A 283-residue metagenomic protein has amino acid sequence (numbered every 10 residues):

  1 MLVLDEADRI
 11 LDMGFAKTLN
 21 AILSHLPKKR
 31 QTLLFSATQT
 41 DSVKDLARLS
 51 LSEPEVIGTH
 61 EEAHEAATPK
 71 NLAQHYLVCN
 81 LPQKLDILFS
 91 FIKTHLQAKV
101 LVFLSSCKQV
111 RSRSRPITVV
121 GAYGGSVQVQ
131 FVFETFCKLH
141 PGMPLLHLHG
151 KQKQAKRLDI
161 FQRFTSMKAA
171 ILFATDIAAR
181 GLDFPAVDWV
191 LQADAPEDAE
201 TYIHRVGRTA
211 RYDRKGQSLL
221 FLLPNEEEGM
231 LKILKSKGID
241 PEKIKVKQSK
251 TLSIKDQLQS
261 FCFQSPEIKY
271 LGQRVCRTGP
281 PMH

Functional and structural regions predicted by a protein language model:
M1, L101, A170-I171, W189: Short, Asp-centered acidic motifs that coordinate Mg2+ and/or phosphate in catalytic or ligand-binding sites
M1-L158, Q162-T165, P224, D240-F263: Interdomain coupling/hinge region of P-loop NTPase helicase/AAA+ cores
E6, T175, A186, A193-D194 (+1 more regions): Walker B catalytic acidic pair
D8-L11, A178-A179, D188: Catalytic acidic motif of RecA-like/P-loop NTPases
G124, Q259-H283: C-terminal accessory/connector segments of nucleic-acid motor ATPases
F161-R180: Conserved two-lobed SF2 helicase motor
R180-A195, Q217-L220: A short beta-strand element within the Helicase C-terminal
D198, V206-L252: Conserved segment of the helicase C-terminal RecA-like domain
